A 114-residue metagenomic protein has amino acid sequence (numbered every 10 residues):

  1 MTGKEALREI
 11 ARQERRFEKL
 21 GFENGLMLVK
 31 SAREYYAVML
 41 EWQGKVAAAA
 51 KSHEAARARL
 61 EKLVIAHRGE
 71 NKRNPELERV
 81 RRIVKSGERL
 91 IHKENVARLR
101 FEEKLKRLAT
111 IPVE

Functional and structural regions predicted by a protein language model:
G3, L7-I10, E14-F17, V29-Y36 (+3 more regions): Generic L/I/V-rich hydrophobic alpha-helical segments across diverse proteins
R8, R12, A58, K62 (+2 more regions): Charged/polar, solvent-exposed surface patches and flexible loops
F17-N24, Y35, M39-L60, H67 (+1 more regions): Long amphipathic alpha-helices with heptad-repeat character, especially coiled-coil-forming segments used
N24-G25, R73-R79: Residue-level recognition of alpha-helical structural elements
I65-E70, N74-P75: Extended, amphipathic alpha-helical coiled-coil scaffold segments used for oligomerization/tethering in eukaryotic
P112-E114: Short acidic DE-rich linear segments
